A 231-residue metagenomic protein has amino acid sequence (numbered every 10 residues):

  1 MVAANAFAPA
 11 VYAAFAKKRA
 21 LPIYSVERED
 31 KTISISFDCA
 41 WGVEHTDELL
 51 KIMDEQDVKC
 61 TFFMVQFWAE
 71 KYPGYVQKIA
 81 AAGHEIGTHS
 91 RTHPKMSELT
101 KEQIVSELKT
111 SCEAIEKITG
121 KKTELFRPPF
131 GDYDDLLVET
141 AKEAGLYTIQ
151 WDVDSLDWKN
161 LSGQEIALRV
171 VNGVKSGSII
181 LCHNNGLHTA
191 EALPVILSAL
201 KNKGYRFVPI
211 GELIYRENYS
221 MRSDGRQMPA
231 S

Functional and structural regions predicted by a protein language model:
M1-A6: Hydrophobic membrane-insertion alpha-helices, especially the h-region of bacterial N-terminal signal peptides
V11-L99, Q103-K117, K121-T123, Y215: Active-site beta->alpha N-cap acidic-glycine motif
E48, E70-K71, P94-S231: Catalytic domains of cell-wall/extracellular-matrix polysaccharide-remodeling enzymes, centered on de-N-acetylation
